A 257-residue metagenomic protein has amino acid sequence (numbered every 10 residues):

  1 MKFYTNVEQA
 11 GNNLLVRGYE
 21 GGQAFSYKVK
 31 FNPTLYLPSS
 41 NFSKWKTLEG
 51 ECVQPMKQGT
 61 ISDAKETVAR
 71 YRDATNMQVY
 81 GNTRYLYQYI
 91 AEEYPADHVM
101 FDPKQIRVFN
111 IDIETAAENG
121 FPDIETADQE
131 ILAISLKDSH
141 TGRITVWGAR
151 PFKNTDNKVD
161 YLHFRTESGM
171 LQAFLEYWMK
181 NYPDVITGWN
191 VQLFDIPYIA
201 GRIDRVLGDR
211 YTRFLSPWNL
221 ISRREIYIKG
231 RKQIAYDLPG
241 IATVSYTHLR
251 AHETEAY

Functional and structural regions predicted by a protein language model:
M1-R250: The two-metal-ion catalytic cores of nucleic-acid processing enzymes
A251-Y257: A short, hydrophobic C-terminal helix/tail in secreted or cell-surface proteins
